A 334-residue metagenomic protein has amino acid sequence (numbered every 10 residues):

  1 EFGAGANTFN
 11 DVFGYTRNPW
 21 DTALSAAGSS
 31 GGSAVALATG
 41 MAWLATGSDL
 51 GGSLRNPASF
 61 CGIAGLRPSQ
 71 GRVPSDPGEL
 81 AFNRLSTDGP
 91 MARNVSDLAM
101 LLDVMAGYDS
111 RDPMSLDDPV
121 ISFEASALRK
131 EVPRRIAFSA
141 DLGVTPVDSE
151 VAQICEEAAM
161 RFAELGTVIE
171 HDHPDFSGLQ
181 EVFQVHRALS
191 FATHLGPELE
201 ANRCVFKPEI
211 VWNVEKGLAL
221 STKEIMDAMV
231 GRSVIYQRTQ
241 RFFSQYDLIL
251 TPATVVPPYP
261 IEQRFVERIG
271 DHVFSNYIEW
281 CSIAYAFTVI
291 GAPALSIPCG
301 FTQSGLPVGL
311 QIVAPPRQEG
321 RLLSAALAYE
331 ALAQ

Functional and structural regions predicted by a protein language model:
E1-D88, D141, A253-H272: Short glycine/serine-rich loop/turn segments
G3-A4, D109-P113, E200-K207: Proline-centered turn/helix-capping motifs that create local helix->coil transitions or kinks
N10-G14, D21, E181-E198: Charged, often glycine-rich, active-site loop that binds/positions anionic groups
A38-T145, E156-L165, L220, M226-M229 (+3 more regions): Structural helix-boundary/capping segments
K130-E131, L179, L195-V289: Serine-dependent amide/ester hydrolase catalytic core
V151, Q180-S190, P260-V266: Short glycine/threonine-rich loop-to-helix capping motif typified by GTGT followed within a few residues by an Asp-Pro
T167-F183, V214-G217: Short connector loops at secondary-structure junctions
